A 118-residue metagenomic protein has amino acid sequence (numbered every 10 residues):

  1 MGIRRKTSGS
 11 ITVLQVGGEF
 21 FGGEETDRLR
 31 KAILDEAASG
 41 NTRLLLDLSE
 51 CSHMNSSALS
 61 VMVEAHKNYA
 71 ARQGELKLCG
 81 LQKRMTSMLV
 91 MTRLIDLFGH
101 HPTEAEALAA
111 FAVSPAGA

Functional and structural regions predicted by a protein language model:
M1-Q15: Short beta-strand/loop segment at the start of cytosolic alpha/beta domains
R4, H53-S56, E106-L108: Generic signature of intrinsically disordered, low-complexity, basic-rich segments and short cationic peptides
R4-K6, C79, H101: General small-molecule cofactor/ligand-binding pocket signal
S8-S10, K83, A105: Residues that form or immediately flank small-molecule/cofactor binding pockets and catalytic motifs
V16-G18, T103: Active-site donor-binding loop signature of nucleotide-sugar glycosyltransferases
F20-F98: Amphipathic alpha-helical interaction surfaces in cytosolic regulatory modules
G99-A118: A charged, well-structured terminal subsegment
